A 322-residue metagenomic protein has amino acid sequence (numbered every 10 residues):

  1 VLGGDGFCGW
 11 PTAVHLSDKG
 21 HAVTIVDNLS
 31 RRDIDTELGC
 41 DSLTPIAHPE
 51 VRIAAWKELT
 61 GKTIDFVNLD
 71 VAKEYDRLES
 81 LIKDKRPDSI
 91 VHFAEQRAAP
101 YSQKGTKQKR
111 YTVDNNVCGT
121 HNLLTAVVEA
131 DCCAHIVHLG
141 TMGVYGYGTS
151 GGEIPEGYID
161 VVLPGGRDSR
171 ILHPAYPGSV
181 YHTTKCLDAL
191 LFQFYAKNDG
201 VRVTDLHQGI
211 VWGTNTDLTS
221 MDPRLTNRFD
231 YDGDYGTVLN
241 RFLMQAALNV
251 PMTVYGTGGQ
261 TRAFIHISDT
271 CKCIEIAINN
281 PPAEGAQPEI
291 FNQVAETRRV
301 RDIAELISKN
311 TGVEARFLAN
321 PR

Functional and structural regions predicted by a protein language model:
V1-T214: N-terminal Rossmann-like NAD(P)+-binding domain of SDR-like oxidoreductases, especially those catalyzing
D18, K62, A246-R322: C-terminal substrate-binding subdomain of Rossmann-fold SDR/epimerase-dehydratase oxidoreductases
A72-K73, N115-C118, S179, D230-T237 (+2 more regions): Residue-level signal for the nucleotide or nucleotide-sugar donor/cofactor binding architecture
Y75-D76, D88, H121, G236 (+3 more regions): Residues in well-ordered alpha-helical elements
E79, Q193, L243-M244, E275: Solvent-exposed, non-membrane alpha-helical residues enriched in polar/charged side chains
T120, L124, F192, L239 (+3 more regions): Short-chain dehydrogenase/reductase
C186, N198-V201, G213-N240, L248-V250 (+4 more regions): Glycine/proline-rich active-site loop of Rossmann-fold NAD(P)-dependent oxidoreductases
L187, L191, Y195, F242 (+2 more regions): Hydrophobic alpha-helix immediately C-terminal to the catalytic Tyr-X-X-X-Lys motif of short-chain
